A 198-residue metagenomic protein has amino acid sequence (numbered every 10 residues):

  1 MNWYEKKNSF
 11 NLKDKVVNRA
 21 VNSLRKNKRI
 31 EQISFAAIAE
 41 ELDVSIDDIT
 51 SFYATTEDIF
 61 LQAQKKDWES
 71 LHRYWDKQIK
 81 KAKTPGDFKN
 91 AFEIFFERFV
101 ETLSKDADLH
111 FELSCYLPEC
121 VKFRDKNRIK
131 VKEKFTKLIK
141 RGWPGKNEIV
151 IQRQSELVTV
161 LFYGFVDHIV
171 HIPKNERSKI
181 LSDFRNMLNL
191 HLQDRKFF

Functional and structural regions predicted by a protein language model:
M1-R29, A37: Basic, helix-initiating cap at the start of DNA-binding domains
K15, K26-D58, Q62: Helix-turn-helix
K15, L24, D58-S70, F123-N127: Alpha-helical DNA-contacting segments of helix-turn-helix folds
Q62, D76-K105: Hydrophobic alpha-helical connector segments
K89, E93, E97, I129-K140 (+5 more regions): An amphipathic alpha-helix signature
V100-K122, D167, H171: Amphipathic alpha-helical segments used for helix-helix packing
T102, P118-P144, Q152-E156: Amphipathic alpha-helical packing segments from all-alpha helical-bundle domains
G142-L188, F198: Hydrophobic/aromatic-rich alpha-helical bundle segments in the mid-to-C-terminal region
